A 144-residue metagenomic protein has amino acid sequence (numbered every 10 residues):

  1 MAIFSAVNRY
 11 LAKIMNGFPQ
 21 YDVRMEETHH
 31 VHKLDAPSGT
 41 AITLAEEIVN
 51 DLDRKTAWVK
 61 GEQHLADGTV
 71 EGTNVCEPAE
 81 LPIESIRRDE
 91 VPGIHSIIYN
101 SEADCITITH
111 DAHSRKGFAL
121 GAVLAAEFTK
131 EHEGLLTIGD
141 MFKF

Functional and structural regions predicted by a protein language model:
M1-K13: Rossmann-fold NAD(P)-binding glycine/threonine-rich loop
V7-N8, G17-F144: C-terminal substrate-binding/catalytic lobe of Rossmann-fold NAD(P)-dependent oxidoreductases
